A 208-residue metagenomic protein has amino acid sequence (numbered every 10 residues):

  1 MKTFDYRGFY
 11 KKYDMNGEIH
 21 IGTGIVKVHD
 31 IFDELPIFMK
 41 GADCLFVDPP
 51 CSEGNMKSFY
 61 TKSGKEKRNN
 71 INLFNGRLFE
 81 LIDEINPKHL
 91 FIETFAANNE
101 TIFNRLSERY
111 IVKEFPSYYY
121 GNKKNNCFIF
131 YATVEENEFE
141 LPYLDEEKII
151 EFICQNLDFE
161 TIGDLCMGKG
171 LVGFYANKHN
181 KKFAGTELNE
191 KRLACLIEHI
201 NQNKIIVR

Functional and structural regions predicted by a protein language model:
M1-R208: Class I S-adenosyl-L-methionine-dependent methyltransferase catalytic core
